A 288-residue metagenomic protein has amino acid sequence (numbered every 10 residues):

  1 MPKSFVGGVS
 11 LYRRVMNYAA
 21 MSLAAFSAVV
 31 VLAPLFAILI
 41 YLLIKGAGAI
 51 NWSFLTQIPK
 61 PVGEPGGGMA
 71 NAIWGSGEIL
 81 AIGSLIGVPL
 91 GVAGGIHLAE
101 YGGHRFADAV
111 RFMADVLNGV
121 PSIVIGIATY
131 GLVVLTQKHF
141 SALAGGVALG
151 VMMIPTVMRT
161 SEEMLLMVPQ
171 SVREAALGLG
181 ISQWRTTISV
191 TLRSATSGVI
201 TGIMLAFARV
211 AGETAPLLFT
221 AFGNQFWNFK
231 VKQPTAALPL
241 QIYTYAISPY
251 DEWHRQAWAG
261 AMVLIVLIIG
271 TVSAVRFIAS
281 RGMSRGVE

Functional and structural regions predicted by a protein language model:
M1-A28, V275-E288: Transmembrane alpha-helical segments of polytopic membrane transport and secretion proteins
A20, L90-T129, T156-E163, R285-E288: Cytoplasmic-entry segments and transmembrane alpha-helices of multi-pass inner-membrane transporters
S27, G67-H97: Transmembrane alpha-helix signature in integral membrane proteins
A33-G66, F222-K232: Short membrane-interfacial helix/loop motifs at transmembrane-helix boundaries
V62-G63, L217-I265: Interhelical loop and adjacent transmembrane-helix boundary motif in polytopic membrane transport permeases
D115-G150: Generic hydrophobic transmembrane alpha-helix motif, especially the helices
S161, I181-T220: Transmembrane alpha-helices
E162-L166, L177, T201-M204, T244-E288: C-terminal transmembrane helix and the adjacent membrane-cytosol boundary/short C-terminal tail of inner/organellar
